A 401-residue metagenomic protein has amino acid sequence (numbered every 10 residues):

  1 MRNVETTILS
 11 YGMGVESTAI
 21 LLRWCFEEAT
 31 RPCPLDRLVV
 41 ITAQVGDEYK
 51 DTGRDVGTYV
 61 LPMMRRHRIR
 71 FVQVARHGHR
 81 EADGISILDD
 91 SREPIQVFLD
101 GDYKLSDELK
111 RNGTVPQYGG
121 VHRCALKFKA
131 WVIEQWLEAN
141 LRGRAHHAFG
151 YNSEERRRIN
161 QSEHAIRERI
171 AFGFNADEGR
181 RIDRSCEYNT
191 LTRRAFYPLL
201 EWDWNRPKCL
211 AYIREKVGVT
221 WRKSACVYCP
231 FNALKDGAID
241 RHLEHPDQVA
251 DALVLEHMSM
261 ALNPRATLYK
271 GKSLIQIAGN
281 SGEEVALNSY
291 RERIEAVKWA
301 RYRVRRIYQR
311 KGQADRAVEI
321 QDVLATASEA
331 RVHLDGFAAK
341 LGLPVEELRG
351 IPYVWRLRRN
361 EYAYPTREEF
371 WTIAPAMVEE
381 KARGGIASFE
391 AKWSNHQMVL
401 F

Functional and structural regions predicted by a protein language model:
M1-F401: Nucleotide-activated chemistry modules centered on ATP-dependent adenylation/adenylyltransferase
